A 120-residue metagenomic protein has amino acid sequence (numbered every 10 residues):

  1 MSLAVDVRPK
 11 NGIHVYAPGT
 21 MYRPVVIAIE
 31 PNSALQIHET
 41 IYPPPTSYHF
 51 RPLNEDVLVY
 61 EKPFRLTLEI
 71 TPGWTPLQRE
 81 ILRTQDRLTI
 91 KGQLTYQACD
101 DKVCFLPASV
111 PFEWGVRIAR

Functional and structural regions predicted by a protein language model:
M1-R120: Extracellular/lumen-exposed scaffold segments
